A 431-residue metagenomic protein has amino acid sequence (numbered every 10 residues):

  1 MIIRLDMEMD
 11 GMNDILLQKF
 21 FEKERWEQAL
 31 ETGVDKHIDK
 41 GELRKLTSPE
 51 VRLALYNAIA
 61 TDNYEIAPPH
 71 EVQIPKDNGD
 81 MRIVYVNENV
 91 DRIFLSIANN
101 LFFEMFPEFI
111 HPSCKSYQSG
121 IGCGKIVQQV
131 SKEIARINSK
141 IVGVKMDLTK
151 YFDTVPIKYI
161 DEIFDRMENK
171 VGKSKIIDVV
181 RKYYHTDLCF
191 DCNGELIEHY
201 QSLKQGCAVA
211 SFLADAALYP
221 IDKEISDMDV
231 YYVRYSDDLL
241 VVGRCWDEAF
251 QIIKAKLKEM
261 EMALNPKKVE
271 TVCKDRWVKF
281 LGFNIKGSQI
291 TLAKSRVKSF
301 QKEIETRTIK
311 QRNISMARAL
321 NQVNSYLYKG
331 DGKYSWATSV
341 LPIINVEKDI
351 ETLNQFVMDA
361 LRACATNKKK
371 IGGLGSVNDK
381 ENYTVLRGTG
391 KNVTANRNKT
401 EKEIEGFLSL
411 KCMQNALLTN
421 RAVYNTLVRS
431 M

Functional and structural regions predicted by a protein language model:
M1-L53, K368, G390, E405-M431: Non-catalytic, polymerase-adjacent accessory regions of viral genome-replication enzymes
R4, L95, N99-P156: Active-site-proximal segment of RNA-dependent polymerases
T32-L43, P75-Y85, F109-S113: Glycine-/proline-rich flexible loop or hinge segments
N57-G79, I93, I177-N193: Reverse-transcriptase-like RNA-dependent polymerase core
M81-I110, H199-D227: Conserved pre-motif C helix in the palm subdomain of viral-like polymerases
R92, S96, G194, E198 (+4 more regions): Right-hand nucleic-acid polymerase module
E133-S236, L240-K256, M260-M262, P266-K267 (+2 more regions): Conserved polymerase palm-domain catalytic core
